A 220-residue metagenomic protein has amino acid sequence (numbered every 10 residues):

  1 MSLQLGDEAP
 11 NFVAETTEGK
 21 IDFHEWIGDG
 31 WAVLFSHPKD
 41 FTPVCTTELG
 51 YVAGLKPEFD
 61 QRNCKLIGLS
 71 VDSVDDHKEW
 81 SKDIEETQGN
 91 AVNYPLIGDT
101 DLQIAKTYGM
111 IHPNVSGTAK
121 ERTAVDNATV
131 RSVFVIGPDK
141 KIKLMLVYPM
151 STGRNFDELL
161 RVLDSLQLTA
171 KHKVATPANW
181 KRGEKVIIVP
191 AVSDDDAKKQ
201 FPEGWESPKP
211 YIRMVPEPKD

Functional and structural regions predicted by a protein language model:
M1-D220: Chalcogenol-based redox active-site neighborhoods
